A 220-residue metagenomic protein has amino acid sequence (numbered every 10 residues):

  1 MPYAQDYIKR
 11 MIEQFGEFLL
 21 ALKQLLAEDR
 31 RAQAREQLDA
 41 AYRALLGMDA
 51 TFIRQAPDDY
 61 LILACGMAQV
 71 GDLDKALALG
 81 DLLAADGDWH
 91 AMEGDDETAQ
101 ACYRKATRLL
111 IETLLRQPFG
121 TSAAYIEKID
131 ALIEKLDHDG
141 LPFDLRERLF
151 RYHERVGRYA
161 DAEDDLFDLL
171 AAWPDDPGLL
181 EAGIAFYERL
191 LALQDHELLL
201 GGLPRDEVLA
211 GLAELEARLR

Functional and structural regions predicted by a protein language model:
M1-D96, Q100-R116, A131, G157-W173 (+1 more regions): N-terminal alpha-helical interaction modules that lie
M11-Q14, L79-G80, G140-R146, L179: Generic helix N-cap/helix-start motif at coil->alpha-helix transitions
I53-A56, G120-T121, A182-I184: Juxtamembrane/interface motifs at transmembrane-helix termini
R108-R158, A171: Alpha-helical adaptor scaffolds
T121-A124, L179, L200, P204-E207: Non-membrane alpha-helical secondary structure
P174-G178: Charge-rich, low-complexity terminal tails
E181, A185-L193: Accessory, usually C-terminal, subdomains that scaffold auxiliary metal cofactors
